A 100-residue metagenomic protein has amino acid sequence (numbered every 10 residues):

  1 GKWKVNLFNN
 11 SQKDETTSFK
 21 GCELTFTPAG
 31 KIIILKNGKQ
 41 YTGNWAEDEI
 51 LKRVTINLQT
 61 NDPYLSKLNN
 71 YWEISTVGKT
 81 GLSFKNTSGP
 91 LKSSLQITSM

Functional and structural regions predicted by a protein language model:
G1-N44, E49-M100: Lipid interaction determinants
